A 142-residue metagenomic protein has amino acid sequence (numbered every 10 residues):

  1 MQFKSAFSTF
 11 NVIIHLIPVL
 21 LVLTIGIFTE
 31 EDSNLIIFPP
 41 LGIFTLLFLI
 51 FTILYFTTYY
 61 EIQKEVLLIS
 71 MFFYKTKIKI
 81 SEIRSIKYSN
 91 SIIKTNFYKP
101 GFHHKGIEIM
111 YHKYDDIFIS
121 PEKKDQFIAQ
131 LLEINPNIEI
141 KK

Functional and structural regions predicted by a protein language model:
M1-D32, H104-E108, Y114: N-terminal membrane-targeting/pre-transmembrane regions
L16-L23, G42-T52: Hydrophobic alpha-helical transmembrane segments of multipass integral membrane proteins
S33-I43: Hydrophobic alpha-helical transmembrane segments
L46-I80: Conserved beta-hairpin
S70-Q126: Non-transmembrane, membrane-adjacent beta-strand/coil modules in membrane-associated proteins and peripheral
E139-K142: Conserved short beta-strand edge segments in small beta-sheet-based binding/regulatory domains
